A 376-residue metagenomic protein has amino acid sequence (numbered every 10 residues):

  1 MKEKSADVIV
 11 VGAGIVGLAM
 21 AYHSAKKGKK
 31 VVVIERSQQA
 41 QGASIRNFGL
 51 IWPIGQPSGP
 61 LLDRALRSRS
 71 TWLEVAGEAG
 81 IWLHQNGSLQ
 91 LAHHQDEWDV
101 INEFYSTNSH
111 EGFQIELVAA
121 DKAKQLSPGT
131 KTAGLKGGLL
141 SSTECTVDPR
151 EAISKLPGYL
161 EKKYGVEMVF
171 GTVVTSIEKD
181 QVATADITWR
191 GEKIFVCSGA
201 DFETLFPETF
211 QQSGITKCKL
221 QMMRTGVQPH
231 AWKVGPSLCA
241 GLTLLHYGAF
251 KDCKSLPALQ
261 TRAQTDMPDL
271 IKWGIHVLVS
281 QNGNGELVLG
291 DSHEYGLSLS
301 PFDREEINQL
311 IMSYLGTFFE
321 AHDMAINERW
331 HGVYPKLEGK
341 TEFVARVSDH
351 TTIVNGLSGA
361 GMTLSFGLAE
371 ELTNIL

Functional and structural regions predicted by a protein language model:
K4-A6, T184-K193: Core beta-strand elements of the Rossmann-like FAD/NAD(P) dinucleotide-binding domain in flavoenzyme oxidoreductases
A6-V32: N-terminal Rossmann-like FAD-binding beta1-loop-alpha1 element of flavoenzymes
Y22-H23, I51, W82-L83, S198-M324: Active-site substrate-recognition segment that forms the wall of the catalytic cavity or substrate channel
K26-I45: Glycine-rich FAD pyrophosphate-binding loop
F48-L126: Dinucleotide-binding Rossmann-like beta1-alpha1 core, especially the glycine-rich loop that anchors the ADP
D63-R64, L91-V100, L139-G158, F302-I307 (+1 more regions): Short beta-strand to alpha-helix junction loop
L140-E178, W189-K193: Helical element adjacent to the flavin cofactor pocket in flavoenzyme catalytic cores
G274, N282-V288, E294-L376: C-terminal catalytic lobe of FAD-dependent flavoproteins
